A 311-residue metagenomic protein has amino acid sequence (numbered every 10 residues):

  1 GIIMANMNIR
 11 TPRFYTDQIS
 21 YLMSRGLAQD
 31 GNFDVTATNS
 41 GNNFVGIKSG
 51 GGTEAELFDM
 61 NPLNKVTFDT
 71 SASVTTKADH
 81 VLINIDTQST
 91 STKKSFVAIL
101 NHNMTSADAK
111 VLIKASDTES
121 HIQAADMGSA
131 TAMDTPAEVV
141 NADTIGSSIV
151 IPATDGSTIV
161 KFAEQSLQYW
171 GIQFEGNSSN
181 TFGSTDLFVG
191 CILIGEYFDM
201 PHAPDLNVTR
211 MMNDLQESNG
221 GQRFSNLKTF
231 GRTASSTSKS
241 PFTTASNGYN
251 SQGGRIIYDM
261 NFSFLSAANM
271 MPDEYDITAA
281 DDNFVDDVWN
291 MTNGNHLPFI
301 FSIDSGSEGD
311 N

Functional and structural regions predicted by a protein language model:
I2-D79, T92-A109, K114-N311: Extracellular/virion structural assembly segments
A78-T87: Short, acidic/polar
